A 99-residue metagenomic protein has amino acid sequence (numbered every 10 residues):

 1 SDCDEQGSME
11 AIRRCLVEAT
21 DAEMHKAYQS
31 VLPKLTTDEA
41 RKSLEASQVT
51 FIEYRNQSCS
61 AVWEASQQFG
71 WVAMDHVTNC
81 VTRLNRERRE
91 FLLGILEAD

Functional and structural regions predicted by a protein language model:
S1-D99: N-terminal alpha-helical modules
